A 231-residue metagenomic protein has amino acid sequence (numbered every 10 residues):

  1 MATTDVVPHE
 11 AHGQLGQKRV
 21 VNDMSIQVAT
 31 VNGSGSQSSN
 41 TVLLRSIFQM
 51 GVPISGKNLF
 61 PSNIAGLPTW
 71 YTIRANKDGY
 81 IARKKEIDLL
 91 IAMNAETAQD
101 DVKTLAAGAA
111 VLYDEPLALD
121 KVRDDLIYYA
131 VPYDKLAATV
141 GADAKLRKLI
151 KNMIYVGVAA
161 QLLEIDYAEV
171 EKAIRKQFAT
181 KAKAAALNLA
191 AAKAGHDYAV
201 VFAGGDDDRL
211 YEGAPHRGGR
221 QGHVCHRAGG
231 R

Functional and structural regions predicted by a protein language model:
A2-R231: Active-site cofactor/cluster-binding pocket
